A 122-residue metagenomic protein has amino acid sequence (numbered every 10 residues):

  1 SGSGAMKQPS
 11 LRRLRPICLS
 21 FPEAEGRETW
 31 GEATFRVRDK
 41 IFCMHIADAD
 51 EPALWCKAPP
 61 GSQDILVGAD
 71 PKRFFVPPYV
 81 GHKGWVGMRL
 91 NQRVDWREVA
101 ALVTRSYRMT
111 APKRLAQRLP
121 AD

Functional and structural regions predicted by a protein language model:
S1-D122: Charge-dense, helix-prone N-terminal extensions
